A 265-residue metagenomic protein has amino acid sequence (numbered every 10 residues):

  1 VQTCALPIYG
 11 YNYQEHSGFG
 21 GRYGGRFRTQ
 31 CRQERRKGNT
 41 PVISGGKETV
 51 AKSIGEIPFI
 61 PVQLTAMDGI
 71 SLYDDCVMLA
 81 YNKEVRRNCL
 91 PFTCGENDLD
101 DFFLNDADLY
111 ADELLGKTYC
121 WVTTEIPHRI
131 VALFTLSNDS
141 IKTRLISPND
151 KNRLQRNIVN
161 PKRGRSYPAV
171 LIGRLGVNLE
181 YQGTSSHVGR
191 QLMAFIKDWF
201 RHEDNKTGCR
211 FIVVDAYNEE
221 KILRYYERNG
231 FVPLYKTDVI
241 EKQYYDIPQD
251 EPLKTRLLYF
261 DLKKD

Functional and structural regions predicted by a protein language model:
V1-L6: Short, small-residue-biased leader/transition segments that mark boundaries at the very start of proteins
Y11, F19-T184, Q191, F195-V213 (+1 more regions): Non-catalytic substrate-recognition and accessory regions of acyl/acetyltransferase enzymes
A216: His/Cys-centered metal/cofactor-coordination and adjacent catalytic loops
